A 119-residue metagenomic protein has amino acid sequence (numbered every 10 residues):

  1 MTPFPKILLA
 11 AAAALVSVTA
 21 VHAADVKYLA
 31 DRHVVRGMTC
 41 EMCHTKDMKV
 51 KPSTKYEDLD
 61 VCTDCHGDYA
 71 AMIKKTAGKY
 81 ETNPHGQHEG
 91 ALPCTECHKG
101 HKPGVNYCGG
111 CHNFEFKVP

Functional and structural regions predicted by a protein language model:
T2-L8, T19-P119: Short sequence/structural segments immediately N-terminal
A11: Active-site bordering "gate/hinge" segments that shape substrate access to catalytic or cofactor-binding pockets
